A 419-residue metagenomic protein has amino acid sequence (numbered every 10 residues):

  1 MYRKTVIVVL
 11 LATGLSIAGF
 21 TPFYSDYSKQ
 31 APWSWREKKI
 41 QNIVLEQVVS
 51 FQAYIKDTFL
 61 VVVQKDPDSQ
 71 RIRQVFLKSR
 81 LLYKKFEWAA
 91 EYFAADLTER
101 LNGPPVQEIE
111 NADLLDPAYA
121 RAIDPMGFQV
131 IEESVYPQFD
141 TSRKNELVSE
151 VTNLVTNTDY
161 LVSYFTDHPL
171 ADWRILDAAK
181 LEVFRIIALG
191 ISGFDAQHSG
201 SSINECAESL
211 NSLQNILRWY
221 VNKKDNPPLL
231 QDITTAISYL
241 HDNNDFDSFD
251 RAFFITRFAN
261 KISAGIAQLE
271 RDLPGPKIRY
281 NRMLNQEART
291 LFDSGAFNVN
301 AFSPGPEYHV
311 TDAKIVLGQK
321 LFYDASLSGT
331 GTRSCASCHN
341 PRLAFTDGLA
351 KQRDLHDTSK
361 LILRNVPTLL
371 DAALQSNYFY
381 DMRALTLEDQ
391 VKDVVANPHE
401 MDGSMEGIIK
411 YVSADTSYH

Functional and structural regions predicted by a protein language model:
M1-Q30, S79: Bacterial Sec-dependent N-terminal signal peptides
F23-A296: Mature extracytoplasmic or organellar-lumen-exposed domains after removal of signal/transit peptides
S34, I43, F59-Q64, D68-S69 (+1 more regions): Electrostatic cytochrome c docking/interface patches
V49-Q52, P125, D312, L363 (+1 more regions): Amphipathic alpha-helical repeat elements characteristic of tetratricopeptide repeat
S79, G318-L343, L369: The canonical Cys-X-X-Cys-His
A89-A90, D96-P104, N111, G331-P341 (+2 more regions): Helix-terminus loop motifs that line ligand-binding clefts
L291, F297-P306, G329-R333, A344-H419: Electron-transfer interface patches adjacent to heme c in soluble/periplasmic c-type cytochromes and di-/multiheme
